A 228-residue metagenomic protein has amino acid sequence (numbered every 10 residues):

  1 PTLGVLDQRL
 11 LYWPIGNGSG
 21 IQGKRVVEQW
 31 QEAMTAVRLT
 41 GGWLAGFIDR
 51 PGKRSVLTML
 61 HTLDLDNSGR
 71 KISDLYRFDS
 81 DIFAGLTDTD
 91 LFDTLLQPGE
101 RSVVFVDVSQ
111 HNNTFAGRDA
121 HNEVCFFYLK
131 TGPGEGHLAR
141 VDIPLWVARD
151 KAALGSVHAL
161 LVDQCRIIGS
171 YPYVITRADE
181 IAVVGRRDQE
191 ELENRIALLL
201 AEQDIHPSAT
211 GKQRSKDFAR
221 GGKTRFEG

Functional and structural regions predicted by a protein language model:
V5: Phosphate-binding glycine-rich loops and their immediate beta-loop-alpha structural context
Q8-G228: Long, contiguous domain-sized segments
